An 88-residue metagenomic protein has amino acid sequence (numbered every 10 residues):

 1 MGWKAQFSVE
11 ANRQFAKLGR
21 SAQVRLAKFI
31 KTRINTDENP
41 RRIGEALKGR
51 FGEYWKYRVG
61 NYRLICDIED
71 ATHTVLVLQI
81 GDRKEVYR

Functional and structural regions predicted by a protein language model:
M1-N61, D70-L76, E85-R88: Basic, Lys/Arg-enriched alpha-helical interface segments
D67: Conserved Hanks-type protein kinase catalytic core
G81: Residues forming the ATP-binding cleft of Hanks-type serine/threonine protein kinase domains
